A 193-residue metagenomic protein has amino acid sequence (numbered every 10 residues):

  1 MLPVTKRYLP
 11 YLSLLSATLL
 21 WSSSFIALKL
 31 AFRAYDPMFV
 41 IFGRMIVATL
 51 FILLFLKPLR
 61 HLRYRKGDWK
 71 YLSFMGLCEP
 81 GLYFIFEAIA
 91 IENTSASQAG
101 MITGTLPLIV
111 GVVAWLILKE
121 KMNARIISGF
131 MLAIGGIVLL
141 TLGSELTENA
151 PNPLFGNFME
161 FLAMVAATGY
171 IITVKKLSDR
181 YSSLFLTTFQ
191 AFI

Functional and structural regions predicted by a protein language model:
M1-F39, A150-K176, L184, A191: Glycine-/small-residue-enriched transmembrane alpha-helix faces in small-molecule transporters and effluxers
L12, S24, I46-L54, I102-L116 (+2 more regions): Alpha-helical transmembrane segments of compact multi-pass small-molecule transporters, enriched in specific families
L14-L15, G67-G76, M122-G135, N157 (+1 more regions): Cytoplasmic-side transmembrane-helix entry/capping segments in multi-pass membrane proteins
L20, S24-F25, L53-T103, L139: Specific transmembrane alpha-helical segments of multi-pass solute transporters/efflux pumps, especially DMT/EamA
A31, V40, R44, A90 (+6 more regions): Hydrophobic/aromatic residues within transmembrane alpha-helices of multi-pass small-molecule transporters
F32-L82, I109, V165-T173, T187-I193: Transmembrane alpha-helices of multi-pass small-molecule transport proteins
R33-A48, I89-L106, P153-V165: Structural signature of hydrophobic alpha-helical transmembrane segments
I52, S73, V113, M122-S144 (+1 more regions): Hydrophobic transmembrane alpha-helices of multi-pass small-molecule transport proteins
